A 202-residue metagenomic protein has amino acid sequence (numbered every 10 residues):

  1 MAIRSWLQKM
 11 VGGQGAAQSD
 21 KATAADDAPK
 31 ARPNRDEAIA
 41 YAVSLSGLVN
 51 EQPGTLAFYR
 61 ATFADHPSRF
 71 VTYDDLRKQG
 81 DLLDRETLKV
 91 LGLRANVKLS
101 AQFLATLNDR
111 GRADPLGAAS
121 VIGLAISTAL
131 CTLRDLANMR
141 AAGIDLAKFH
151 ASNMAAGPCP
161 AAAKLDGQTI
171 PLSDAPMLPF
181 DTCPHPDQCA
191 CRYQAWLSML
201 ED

Functional and structural regions predicted by a protein language model:
A2-Q188, Q194-D202: Domain-core detector
